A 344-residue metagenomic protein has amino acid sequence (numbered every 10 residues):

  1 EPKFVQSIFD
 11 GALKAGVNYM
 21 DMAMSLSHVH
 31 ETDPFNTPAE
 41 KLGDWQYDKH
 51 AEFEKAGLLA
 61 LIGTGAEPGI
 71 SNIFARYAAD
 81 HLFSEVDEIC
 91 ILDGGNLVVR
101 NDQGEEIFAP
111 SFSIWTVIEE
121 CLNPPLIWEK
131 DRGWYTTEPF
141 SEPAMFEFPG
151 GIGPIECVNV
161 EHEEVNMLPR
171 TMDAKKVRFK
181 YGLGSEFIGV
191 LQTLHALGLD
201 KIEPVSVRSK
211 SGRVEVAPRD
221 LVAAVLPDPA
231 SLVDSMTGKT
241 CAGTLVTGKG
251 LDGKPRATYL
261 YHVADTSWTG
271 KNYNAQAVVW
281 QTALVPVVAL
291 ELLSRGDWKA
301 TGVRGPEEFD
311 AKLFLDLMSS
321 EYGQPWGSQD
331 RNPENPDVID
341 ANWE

Functional and structural regions predicted by a protein language model:
F4-K14, M22-L58: Rossmann-fold NAD(P)-binding glycine/threonine-rich loop
V17, F53-A60, A264-Y273: Glycine/charged-rich beta-loop-alpha catalytic/anionic-binding loops adjacent to active sites
M20-D21, I62: Hydrophobic residues in well-ordered beta-strands that form the structural core
T32, N72-F74, N101-E106: Short acidic, glycine/serine/threonine-rich loops at helix termini
N36, L61-A66, G151-C157: Flexible, glycine/proline-enriched loop segments at strand-loop-helix junctions that form or flank small-ligand binding
K41-N96, L290: Adenosine-phosphate binding glycine-rich loop
D80-E344: C-terminal catalytic/substrate-binding lobe primarily of soluble NAD(P)-dependent oxidoreductases
